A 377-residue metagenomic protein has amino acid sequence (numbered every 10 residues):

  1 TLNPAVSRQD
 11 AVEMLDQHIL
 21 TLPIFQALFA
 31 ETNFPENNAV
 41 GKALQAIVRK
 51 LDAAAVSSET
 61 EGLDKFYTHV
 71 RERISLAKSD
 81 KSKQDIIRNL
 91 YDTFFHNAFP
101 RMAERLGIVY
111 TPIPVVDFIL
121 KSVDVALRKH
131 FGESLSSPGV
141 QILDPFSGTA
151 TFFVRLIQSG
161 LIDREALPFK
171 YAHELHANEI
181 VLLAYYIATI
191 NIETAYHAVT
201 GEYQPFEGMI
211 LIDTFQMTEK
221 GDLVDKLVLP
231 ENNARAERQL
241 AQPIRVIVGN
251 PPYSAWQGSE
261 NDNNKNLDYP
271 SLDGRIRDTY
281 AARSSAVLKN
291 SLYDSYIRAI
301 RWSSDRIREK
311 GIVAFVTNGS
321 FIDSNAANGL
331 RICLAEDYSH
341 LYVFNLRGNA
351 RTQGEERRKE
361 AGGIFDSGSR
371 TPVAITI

Functional and structural regions predicted by a protein language model:
L2, V6, A11, L20 (+3 more regions): C-terminal substrate-recognition regions of SAM-dependent nucleic acid methyltransferases
L2-D10, K226-N232, G354-A361: Short linear interaction motifs
N3-P100: Long recognition/docking surfaces used for binding and targeting
R8, V12-T21, F25, L63 (+11 more regions): Short runs of predominantly hydrophobic/aromatic residues within well-ordered alpha helices that form helix-helix
H18, S136, L240, G368-R370: Solvent-exposed loop and beta-edge segments used for protein-protein assembly and interaction
T21-F29, T189, I300, S304 (+1 more regions): Short, amphipathic alpha-helical segments that act as regulatory/interfacial helices in nucleotide-processing proteins
F94-V343, Q353: SAM-dependent methyltransferase catalytic region
L341-I375: Class I S-adenosyl-L-methionine
